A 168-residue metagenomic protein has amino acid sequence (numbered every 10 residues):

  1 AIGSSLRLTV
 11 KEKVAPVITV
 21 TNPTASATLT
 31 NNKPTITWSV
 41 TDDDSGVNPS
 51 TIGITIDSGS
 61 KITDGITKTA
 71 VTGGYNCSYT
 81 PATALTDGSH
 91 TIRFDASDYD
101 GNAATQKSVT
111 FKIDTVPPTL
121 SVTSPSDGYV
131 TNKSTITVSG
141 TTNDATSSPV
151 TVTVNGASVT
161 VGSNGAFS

Functional and structural regions predicted by a protein language model:
A1, S97-N102: Short, solvent-exposed loop/turn segments at the edges of extracellular beta-sandwich modules
S4-T19, K107-S121: Flexible, low-complexity linkers/stalks enriched in Thr/Pro that connect modular domains
E12, W38-G46, D98, T142-T146: Extracellular acidic, Ser/Thr/Pro-rich low-complexity tracts
A25-N32, D127-S134: Short, solvent-exposed loop/linker segments at the N-terminal edge of repeated beta-sheet extracellular domains
K33, D87-T91, T135, S147: Extracellular Ig-like/FN3 beta-sandwich strand-entry sites
Y75-Y79, G165-S168: Short strand-edge motifs at loop-to-beta-strand transitions and within beta-strands of extracellular beta-rich domains
A82-S89, S168: Surface-exposed, short loops/turns at beta-strand junctions within beta-sandwich domains
T91-S97: Extracellular recognition modules
